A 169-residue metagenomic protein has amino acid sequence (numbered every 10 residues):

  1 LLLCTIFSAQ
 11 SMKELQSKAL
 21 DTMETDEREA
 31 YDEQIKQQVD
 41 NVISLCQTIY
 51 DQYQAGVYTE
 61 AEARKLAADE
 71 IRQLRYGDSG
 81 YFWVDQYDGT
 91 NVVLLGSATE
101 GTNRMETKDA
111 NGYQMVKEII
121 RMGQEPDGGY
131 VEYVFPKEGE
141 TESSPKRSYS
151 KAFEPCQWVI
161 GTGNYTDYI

Functional and structural regions predicted by a protein language model:
L1-I169: N-terminal membrane-sensor/transducer module of prokaryotic signaling receptors
